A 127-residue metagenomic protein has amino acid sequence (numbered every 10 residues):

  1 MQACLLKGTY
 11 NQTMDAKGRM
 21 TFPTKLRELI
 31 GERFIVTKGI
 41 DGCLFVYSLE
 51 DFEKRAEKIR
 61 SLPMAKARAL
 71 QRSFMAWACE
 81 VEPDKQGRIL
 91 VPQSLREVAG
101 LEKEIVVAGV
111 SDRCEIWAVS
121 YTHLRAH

Functional and structural regions predicted by a protein language model:
M1-C4: Intrinsically disordered, low-complexity and often Lys/Arg-enriched segments
N11-M20, V81-I89: Short, low-complexity cationic-aromatic patches
A16-P63: Acidic (E/D-rich), amphipathic helical modules within compact regulatory domains
M20-F22, V46, G87-V91, C114-I116: Short, structured motif recognition centered on aromatic/hydrophobic residues
K25, E50, S94, S111-D112 (+1 more regions): Alpha-helix/helix-capping structural signal
E32-L44, P63, A78, G100-W117: A short beta-strand-loop micro-motif that forms or neighbors metal/cofactor- and ligand-binding patches at active-site
S61-L95: Short, solvent-exposed interaction modules
T122-H127: Conserved small/polar residues in nucleotide/adenosyl-binding loops
